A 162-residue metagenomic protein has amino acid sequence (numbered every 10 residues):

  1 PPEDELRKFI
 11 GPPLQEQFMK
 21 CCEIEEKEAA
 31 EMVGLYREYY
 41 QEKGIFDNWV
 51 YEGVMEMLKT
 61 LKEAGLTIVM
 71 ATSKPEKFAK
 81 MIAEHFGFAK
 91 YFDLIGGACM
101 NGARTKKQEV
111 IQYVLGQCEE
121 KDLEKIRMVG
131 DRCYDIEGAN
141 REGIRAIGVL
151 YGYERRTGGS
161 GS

Functional and structural regions predicted by a protein language model:
P1-E5, E26-E28, K90-L94, D122-I126: Short acidic capping loops at alpha-helix termini that bridge into adjacent secondary structure
P1-M55, K77: N-terminal helical cap/lid subdomain that shapes the substrate entry/recognition surface in HAD-like hydrolases
G34, A89-R104: A short, structured active-site edge motif that brings together acidic residues
M55-E63, L115, I136-N140: Surface-exposed amphipathic alpha-helices with a cationic face
M57-A83: Substrate-recognition element of Asp-dependent hydrolases with the DxDx(T/V) motif
F86-G96, T157-S162: Structural recognition of alpha->loop->beta junctions
K106-I136: Conserved Lys-Pro-Asp/Glu-containing loop-to-beta segment of HAD-superfamily phosphomonoesterases, centered on
R127-S162: Acidic, Mg2+-coordinating phosphoryl-transfer loop and its flanking beta/alpha structural elements, shared across
